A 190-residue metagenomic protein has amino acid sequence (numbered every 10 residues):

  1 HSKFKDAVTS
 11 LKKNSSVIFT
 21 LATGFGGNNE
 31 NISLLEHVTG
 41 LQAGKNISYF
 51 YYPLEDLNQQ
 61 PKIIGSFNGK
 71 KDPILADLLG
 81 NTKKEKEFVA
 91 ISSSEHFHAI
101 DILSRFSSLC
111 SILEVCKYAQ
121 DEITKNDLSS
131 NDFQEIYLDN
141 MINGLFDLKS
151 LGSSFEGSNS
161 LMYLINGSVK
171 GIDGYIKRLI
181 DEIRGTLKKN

Functional and structural regions predicted by a protein language model:
S2-K3, Y175: Short secondary-structure boundary/capping elements
K3-D6, I100-D101, L145: Short N-terminal secondary-structure initiator segments
K3-K5, T9, N14-F19, T23-S94: Rossmann-fold dinucleotide-binding core
K12-K13, K188-N190: Short helix-loop-beta connector
N31, Q42, K84-K86, I100 (+2 more regions): Solvent-exposed, well-ordered amphipathic alpha-helical segments that flank/support binding or catalytic loops
I64, L103-S104: A generic structural signal for short
L75-D77, A99-L103: Glycine-rich phosphate/pyrophosphate-binding loop and the adjoining helix
E95-H96, S104-K189: Interdomain hinge/lid region at the active-site interface of Rossmann-like NAD(P)-dependent oxidoreductases
